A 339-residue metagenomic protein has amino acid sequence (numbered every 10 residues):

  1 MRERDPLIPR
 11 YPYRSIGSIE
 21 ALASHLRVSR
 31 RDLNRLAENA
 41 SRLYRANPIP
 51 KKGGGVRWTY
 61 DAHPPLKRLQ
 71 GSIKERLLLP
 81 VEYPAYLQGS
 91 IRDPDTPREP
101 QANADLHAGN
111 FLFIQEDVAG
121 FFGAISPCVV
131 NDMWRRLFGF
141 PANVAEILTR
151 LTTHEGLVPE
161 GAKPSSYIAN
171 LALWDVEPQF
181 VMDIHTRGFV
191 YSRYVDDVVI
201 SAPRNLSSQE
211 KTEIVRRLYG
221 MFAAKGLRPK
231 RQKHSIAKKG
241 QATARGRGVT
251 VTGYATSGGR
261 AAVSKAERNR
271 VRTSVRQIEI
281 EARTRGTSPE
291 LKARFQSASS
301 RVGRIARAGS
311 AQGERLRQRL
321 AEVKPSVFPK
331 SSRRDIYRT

Functional and structural regions predicted by a protein language model:
M1-P50, W58-N143, I147-A162, L171-W174 (+3 more regions): Right-hand nucleic-acid polymerase module
V190-Y194: Short beta-strand
D196-P203: Short beta-strand->loop micro-motif that forms the acidic, two-metal-ion catalytic signature in nucleotide-processing
